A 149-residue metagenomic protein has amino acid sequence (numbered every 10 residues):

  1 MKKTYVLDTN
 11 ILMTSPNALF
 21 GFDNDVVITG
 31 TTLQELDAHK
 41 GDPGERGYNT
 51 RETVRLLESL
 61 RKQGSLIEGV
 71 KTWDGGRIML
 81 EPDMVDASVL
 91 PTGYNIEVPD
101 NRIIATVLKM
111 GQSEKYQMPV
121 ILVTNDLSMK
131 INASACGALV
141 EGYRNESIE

Functional and structural regions predicted by a protein language model:
K3-I121, L127-E149: Active-site-proximal, substrate-binding regions of enzyme catalytic domains and RNA-binding/basic surfaces
